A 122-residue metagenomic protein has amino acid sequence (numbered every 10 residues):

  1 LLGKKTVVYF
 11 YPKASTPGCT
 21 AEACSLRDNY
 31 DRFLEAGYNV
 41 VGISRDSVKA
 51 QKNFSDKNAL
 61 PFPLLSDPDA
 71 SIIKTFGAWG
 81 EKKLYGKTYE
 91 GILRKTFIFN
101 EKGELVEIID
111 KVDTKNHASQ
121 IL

Functional and structural regions predicted by a protein language model:
L1-L122: Chalcogenol-based redox active-site neighborhoods
